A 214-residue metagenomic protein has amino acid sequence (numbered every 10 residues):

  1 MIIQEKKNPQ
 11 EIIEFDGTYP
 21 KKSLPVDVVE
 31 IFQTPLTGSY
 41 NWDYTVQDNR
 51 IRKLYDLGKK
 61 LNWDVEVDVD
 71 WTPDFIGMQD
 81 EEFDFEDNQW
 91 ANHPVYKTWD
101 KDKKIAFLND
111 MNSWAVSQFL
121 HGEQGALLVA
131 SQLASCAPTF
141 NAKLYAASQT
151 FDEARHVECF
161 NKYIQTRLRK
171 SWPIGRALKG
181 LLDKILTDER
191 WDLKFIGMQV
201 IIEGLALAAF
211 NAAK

Functional and structural regions predicted by a protein language model:
M1-S131, S135-K143, T166-P173, A177 (+2 more regions): Terminal targeting/low-complexity segments that flank the catalytic cores of oxidoreductases
G122-V129, H156, I202-A209: Amphipathic, well-ordered alpha-helical segments in soluble domains
A130-L133, A147-S148, L207-A213: A structural feature that tracks compact, well-ordered secondary-structure segments with a strong bias toward
T139-R169: Carboxylate/His-rich catalytic cores and anion/metal-binding grooves
K162-K214: Active-site-proximal alpha-helical scaffolds that flank and shape metal-associated catalytic sites
